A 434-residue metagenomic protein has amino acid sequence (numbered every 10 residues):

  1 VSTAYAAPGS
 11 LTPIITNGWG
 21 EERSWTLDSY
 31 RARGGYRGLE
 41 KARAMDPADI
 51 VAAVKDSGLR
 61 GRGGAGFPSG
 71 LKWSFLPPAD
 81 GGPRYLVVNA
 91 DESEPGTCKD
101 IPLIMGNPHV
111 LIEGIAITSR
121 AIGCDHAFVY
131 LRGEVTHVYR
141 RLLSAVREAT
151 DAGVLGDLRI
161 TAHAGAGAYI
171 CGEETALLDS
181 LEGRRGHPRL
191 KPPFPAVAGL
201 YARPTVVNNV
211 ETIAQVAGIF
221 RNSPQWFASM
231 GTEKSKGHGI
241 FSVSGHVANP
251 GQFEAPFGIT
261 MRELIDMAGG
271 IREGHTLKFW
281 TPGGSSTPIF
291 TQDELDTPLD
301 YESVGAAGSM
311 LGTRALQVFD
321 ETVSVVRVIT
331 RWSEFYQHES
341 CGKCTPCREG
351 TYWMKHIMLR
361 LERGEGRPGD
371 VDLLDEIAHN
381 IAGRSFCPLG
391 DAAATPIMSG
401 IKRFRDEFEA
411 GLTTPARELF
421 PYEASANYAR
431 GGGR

Functional and structural regions predicted by a protein language model:
S2-R185: Iron-sulfur-cluster electron-transfer modules
R37-D56, G82-R84, A90, T97-I104 (+4 more regions): Ferredoxin-type iron-sulfur electron-transfer modules in oxidoreductases and energy-metabolism complexes
A65-G66, G70-W73, T97-D100, Y139-S144 (+9 more regions): Short acidic, glycine/serine/threonine-rich loops at helix termini
K72, A127, G270-G284: Short loop-to-beta-strand transition segments
S93-G96, E134-Y139, A168-C171, L177 (+8 more regions): Flexible loop/turn segments at secondary-structure boundaries
I112-T118, P256-G274: Short amphipathic, charge-patterned alpha-helical segments
T136, G245, L277-P298: Short acidic beta-strand-loop surface patches of small beta-rich interaction domains
Y139-F257: Hydrophobic alpha-helical positions that pack around
